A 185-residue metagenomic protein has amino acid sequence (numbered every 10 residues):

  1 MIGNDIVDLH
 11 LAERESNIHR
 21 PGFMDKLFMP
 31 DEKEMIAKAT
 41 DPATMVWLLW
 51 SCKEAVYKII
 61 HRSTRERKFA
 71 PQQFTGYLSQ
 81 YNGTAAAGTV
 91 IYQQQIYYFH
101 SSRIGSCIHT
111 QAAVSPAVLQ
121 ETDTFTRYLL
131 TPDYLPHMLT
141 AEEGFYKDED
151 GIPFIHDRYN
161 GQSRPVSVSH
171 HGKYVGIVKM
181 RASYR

Functional and structural regions predicted by a protein language model:
M1-R185: Core catalytic alpha/beta fold that binds nucleotide/phospho-ligands
